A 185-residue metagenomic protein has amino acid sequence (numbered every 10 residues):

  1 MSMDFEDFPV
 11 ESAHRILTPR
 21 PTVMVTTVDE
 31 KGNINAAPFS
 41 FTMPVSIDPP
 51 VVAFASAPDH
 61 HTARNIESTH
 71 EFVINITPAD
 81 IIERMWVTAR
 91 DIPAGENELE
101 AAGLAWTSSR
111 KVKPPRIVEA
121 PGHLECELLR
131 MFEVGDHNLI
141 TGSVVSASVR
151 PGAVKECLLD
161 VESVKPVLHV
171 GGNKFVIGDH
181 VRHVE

Functional and structural regions predicted by a protein language model:
M1-E185: Basic, polyanion-binding surface patches
